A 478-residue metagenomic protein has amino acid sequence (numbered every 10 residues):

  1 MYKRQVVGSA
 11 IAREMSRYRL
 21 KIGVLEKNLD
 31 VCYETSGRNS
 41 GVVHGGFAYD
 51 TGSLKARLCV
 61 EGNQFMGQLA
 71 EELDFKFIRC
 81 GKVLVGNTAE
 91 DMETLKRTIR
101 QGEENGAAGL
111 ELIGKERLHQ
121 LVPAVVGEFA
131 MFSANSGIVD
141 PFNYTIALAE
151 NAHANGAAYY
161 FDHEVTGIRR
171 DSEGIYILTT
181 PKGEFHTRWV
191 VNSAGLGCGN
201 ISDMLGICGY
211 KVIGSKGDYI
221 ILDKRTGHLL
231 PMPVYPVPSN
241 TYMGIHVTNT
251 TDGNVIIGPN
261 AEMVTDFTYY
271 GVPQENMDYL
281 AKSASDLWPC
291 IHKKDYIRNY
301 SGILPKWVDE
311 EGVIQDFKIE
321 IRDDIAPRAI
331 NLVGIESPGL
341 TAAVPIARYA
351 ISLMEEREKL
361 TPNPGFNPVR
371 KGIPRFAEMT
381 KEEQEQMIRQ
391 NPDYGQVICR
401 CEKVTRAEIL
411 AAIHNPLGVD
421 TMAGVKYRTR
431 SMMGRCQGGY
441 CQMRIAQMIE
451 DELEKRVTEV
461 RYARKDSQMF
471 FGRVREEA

Functional and structural regions predicted by a protein language model:
M1-Q5: Conserved small/polar residues in nucleotide/adenosyl-binding loops
A10, I168-G258, E262-G271, K282 (+2 more regions): Flavin-dependent oxidoreductases
S16-R38: Glycine-rich FAD pyrophosphate-binding loop
G41-R117, L121, G127, G244-I245: Dinucleotide-binding Rossmann-like beta1-alpha1 core, especially the glycine-rich loop that anchors the ADP
D50-V60, V85-T94, M131-E150, Y270-E275 (+2 more regions): Short beta-strand to alpha-helix junction loop
I113, P141, Y242, T251-D252 (+3 more regions): C-terminal catalytic lobe of FAD-dependent flavoproteins
M131-W189: Helical element adjacent to the flavin cofactor pocket in flavoenzyme catalytic cores
G395-I409, T429-Q447: Local cysteine-cluster metal-coordination motifs and their immediate loop/turn environment, predominantly Fe-S cluster
